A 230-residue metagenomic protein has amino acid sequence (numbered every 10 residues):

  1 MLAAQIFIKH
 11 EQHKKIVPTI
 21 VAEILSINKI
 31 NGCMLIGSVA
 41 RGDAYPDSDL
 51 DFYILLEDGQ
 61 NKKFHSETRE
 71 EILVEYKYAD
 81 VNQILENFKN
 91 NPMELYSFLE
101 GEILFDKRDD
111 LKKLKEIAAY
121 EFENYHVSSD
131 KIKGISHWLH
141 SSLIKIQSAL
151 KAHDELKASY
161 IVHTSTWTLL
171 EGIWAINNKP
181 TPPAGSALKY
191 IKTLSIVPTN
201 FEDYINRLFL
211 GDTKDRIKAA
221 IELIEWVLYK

Functional and structural regions predicted by a protein language model:
M1-N31: Helical scaffold of the NTase/Pol beta-like nucleotidyltransferase catalytic core
L2-K9, H65-H153: Conserved NTP/Mg2+-binding pocket subregion across the NTase superfamily
V21, K63, L170: Generic structural marker for isolated residues within well-ordered, non-membrane alpha-helices of soluble domains
V21, N31-G32, D80, N91: A positional/architectural concept
C33-D80: Catalytic metal-binding acidic patch
P46-D47, F88-K89, A187: Short aromatic-enriched loop/helix-cap "lid" or pocket-rim segments at secondary-structure transitions that line
H126-K230: Conserved nucleotidyltransferase catalytic core and NTase-mimicking acidic/glycine-rich helix/loop elements in nucleic
